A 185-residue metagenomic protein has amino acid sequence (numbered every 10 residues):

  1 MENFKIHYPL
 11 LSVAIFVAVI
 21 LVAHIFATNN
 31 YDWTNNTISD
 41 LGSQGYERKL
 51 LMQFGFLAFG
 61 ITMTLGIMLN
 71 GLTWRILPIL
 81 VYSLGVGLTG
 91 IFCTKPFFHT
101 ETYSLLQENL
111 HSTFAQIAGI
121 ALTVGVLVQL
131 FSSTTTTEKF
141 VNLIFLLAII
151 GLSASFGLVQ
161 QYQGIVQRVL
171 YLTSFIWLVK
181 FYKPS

Functional and structural regions predicted by a protein language model:
E2-Y31, T37, L41, G45-S185: Hydrophobic, aromatic-enriched alpha-helical segments typical of multi-pass transmembrane helices
